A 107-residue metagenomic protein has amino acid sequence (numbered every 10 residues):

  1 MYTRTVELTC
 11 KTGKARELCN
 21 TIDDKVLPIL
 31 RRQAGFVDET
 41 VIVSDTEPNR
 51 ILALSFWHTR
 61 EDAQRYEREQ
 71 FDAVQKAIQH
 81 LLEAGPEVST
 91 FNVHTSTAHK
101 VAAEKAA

Functional and structural regions predicted by a protein language model:
Y2, T40-N49, K76-A107: Glycine-rich beta-strand-turn "strand-cap" elements at beta-sheet edges
Y2-T9, D38-E67: Short, well-ordered beta-strand segments in beta-rich or mixed alpha/beta enzyme and ligand-binding folds
T9-I22: Short, surface-exposed ligand-recognition loops at beta-strand->loop->(often short) alpha-helix junctions that present
K14-R16, E61-A63, S96: Residue-level signal for secondary-structure boundary sites
K14-R16, L27-L30, V41-S44: Intrinsically disordered, low-complexity segments enriched in polar/charged residues with Gly/Pro, especially when
C19, R31, V43, L52 (+3 more regions): A generic "cationic amphipathic patch" detector
D23, F71, A103-A107: Short intrinsically disordered coil segments
D24-K25, I29-V37, F56-T90: An amphipathic, aromatic/His-enriched active-site/gating alpha helix that lines ligand/cofactor pockets
